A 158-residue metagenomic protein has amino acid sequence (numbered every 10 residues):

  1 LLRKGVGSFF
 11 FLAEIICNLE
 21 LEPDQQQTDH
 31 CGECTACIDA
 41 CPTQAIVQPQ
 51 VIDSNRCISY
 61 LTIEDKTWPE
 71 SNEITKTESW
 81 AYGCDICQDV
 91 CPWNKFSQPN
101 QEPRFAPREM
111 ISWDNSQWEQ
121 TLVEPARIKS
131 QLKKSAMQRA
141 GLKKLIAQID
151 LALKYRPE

Functional and structural regions predicted by a protein language model:
L1-M110: Catalytic cores of enzyme domains
W68-E158: Alpha-helical scaffold domains
